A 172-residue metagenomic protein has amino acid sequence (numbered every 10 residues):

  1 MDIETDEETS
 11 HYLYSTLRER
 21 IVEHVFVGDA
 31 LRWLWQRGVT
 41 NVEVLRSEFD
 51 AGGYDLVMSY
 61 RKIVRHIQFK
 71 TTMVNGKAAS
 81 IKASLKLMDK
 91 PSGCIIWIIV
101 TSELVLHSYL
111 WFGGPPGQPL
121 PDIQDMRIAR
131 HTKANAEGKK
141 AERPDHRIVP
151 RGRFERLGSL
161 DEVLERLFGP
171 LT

Functional and structural regions predicted by a protein language model:
M1-G52, V57-T172: Mixed-charge (Asp/Glu-Lys/Arg
